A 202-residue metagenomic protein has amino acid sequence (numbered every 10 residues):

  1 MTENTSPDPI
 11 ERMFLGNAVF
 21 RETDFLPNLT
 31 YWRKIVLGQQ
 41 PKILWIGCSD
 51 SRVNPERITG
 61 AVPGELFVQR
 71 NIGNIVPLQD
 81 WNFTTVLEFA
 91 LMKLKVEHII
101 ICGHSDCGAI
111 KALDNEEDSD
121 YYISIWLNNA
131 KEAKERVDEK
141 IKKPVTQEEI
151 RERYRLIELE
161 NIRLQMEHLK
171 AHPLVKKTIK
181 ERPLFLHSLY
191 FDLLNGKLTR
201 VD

Functional and structural regions predicted by a protein language model:
M1-P41, G73-E97, G108-D202: Divalent-metal-activated hydrolytic enzyme cores
D24-E65: N-terminal short beta-loop-beta anion/metal-coordinating cradle
I46-C48, R70, I100-H104, H187-D192: Short beta-strand segments
G47, R52, Q69-R70, L169 (+1 more regions): A generic, residue-level signal for flexible/boundary positions that often mark functional hotspots
D50-R52, H104-A109: Gly/Ser/Thr-rich loops at beta-strand to alpha-helix junctions that form or flank small-molecule/cofactor-binding
P63-N74: Glycine/charged-rich beta-loop-alpha catalytic/anionic-binding loops adjacent to active sites
